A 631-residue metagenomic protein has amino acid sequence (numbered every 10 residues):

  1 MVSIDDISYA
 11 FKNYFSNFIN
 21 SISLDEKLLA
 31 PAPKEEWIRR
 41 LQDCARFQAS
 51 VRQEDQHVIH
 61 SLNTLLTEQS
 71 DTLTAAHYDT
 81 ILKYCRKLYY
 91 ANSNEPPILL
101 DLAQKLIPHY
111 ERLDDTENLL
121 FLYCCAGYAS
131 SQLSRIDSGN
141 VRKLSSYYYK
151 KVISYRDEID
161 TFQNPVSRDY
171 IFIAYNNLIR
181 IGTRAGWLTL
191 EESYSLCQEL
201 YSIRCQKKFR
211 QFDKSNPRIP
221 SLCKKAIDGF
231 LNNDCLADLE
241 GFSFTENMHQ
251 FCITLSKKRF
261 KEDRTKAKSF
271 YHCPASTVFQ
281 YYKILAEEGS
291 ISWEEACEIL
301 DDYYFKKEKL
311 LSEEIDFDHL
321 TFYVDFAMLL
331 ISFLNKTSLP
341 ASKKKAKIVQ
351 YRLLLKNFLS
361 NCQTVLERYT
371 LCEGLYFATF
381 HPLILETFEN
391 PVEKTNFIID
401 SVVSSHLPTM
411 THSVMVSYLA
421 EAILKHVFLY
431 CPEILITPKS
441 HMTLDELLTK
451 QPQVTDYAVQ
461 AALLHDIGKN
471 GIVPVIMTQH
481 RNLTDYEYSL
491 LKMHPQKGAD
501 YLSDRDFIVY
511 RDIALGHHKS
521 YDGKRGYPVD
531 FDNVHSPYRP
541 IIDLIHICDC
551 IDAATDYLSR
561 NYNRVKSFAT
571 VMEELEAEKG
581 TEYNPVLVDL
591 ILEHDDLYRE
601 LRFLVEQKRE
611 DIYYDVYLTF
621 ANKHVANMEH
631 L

Functional and structural regions predicted by a protein language model:
I7, F11-L29, R46, V349-N361 (+2 more regions): Intrinsically disordered, glycine/charged-rich C-terminal tails and inter-domain linkers that flank nucleotidyl cyclase
S8-N17, R46-T64, Y89-P108, R135-E158 (+4 more regions): Helix-turn-helix repeat elements of alpha-solenoid scaffolds
K12-A49, S70-Y90, D115-I136, N164-W187 (+5 more regions): Amphipathic alpha-helical repeat scaffolds of TPR domains
N63-A75, K105-L119, K151-R168, S202-I219 (+3 more regions): Flexible helix-coil transition and linker loops at the boundaries of alpha-helical arrays
R168-D169, I436-A462, L502-I547, N561-V565 (+1 more regions): Histidine/acidic-rich helix-loop-helix segments that form or flank divalent-metal centers in metalloenzyme catalytic
A267-S269, G289-S290, E295-R368: Extended, non-transmembrane interaction/recognition domains
N361-S489: Acidic/His-rich, divalent-metal-binding segments that scaffold phosphate/diphosphate chemistry
M415-K425, E487-S503, K566-Y583: An active-site-proximal "capping" alpha-helix that borders the catalytic cofactor pocket
